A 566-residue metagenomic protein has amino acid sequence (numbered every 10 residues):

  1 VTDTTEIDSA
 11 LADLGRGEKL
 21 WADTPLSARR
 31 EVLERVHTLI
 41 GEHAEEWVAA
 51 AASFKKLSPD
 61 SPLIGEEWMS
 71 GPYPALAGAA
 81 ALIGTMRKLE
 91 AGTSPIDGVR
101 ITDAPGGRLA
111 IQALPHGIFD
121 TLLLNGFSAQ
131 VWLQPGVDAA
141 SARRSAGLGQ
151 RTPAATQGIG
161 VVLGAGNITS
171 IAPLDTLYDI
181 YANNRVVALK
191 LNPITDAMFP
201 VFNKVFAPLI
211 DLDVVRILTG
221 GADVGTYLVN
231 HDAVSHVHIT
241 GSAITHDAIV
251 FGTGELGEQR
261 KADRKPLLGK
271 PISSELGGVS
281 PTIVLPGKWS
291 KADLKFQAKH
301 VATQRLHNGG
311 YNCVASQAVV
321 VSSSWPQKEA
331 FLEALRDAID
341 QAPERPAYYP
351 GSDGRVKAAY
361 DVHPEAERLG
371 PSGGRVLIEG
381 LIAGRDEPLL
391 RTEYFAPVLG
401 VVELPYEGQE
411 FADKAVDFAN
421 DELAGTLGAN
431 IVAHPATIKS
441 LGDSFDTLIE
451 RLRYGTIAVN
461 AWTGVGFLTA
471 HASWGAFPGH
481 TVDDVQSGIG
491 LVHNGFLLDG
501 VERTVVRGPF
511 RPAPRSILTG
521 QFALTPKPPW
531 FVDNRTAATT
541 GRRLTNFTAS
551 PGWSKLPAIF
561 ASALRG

Functional and structural regions predicted by a protein language model:
V1-A142, D179, N192-P193, V205-I210 (+1 more regions): N-terminal Rossmann-like NAD(P)+-binding subdomain of aldehyde/semialdehyde dehydrogenases
T2, G17-E34, P153-T156, V161 (+7 more regions): Conserved C-terminal structural/oligomerization subdomain of aldehyde/semialdehyde dehydrogenase
N125-S170, L174: Active-site-adjacent "gating/activation" loops or surface patches in catalytic cores
I159, I171-D223: PLP-dependent aminotransferase-like
G164, L191-P193, T219, H238-G241 (+6 more regions): Active-site proximal loops enriched in glycine and acidic residues that flank catalytic Cys/His/Asp and coordinate
Y178-D179, L228, F418, L448: Hydrophobic/aromatic ligand-binding patch that stacks against planar heteroaromatic rings of cofactors or nucleotides
V186, N203-I210, V214, V224-T226 (+6 more regions): ALDH superfamily catalytic-core signature
T195-A197, I244-D247, V279-T282, G464-L468: Short gly/pro/ser/thr-enriched loop/turn and capping motifs at secondary-structure boundaries
